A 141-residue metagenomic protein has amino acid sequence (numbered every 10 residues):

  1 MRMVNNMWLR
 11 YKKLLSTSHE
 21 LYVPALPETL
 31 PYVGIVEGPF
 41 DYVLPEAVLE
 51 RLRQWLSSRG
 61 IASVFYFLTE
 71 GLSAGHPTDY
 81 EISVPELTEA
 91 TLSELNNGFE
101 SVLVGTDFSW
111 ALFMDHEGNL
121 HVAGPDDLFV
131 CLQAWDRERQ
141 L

Functional and structural regions predicted by a protein language model:
M1-L141: Structured alpha/beta or helical-core interaction and ligand-binding surfaces enriched in interleaved
